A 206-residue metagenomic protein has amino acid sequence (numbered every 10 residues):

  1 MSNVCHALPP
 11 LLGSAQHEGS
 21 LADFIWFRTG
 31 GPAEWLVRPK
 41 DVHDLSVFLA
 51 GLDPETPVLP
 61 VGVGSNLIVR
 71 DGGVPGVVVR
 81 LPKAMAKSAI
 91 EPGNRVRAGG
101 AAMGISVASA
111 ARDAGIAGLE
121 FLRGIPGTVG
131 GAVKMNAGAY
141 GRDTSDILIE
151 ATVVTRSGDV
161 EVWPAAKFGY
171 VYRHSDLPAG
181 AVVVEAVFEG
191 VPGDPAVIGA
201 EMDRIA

Functional and structural regions predicted by a protein language model:
S2-V129: Anion-binding (especially nucleotide phosphate/pyrophosphate-binding) glycine-rich loop and adjoining beta-alpha core
Q16-H17, I25, L67, V154-A206: Phosphate/pyrophosphate- and phosphate-bearing ligand-binding catalytic cores of soluble enzymes
S20, D53, M103, G141-D143 (+2 more regions): Alpha-helix initiation/capping motif
R38-V42, I68-K87, K134-P164, P178-E185: Structural signature of FAD isoalloxazine-binding scaffolds in flavoprotein oxidoreductases
V47, S106-A110, E150, E185 (+1 more regions): Alpha-helical scaffold segments in soluble metabolic enzymes
V63, M135-A137, A166-Y170: Short acidic (Asp/Glu) patches
A111, V129, V133-A137, T152-T155 (+2 more regions): Short, well-ordered alpha-helical segments in soluble proteins
A117, I147, A166-F168: Short beta-strand or tight-loop elements that sit immediately N-terminal to catalytic metal-binding acidic residues
